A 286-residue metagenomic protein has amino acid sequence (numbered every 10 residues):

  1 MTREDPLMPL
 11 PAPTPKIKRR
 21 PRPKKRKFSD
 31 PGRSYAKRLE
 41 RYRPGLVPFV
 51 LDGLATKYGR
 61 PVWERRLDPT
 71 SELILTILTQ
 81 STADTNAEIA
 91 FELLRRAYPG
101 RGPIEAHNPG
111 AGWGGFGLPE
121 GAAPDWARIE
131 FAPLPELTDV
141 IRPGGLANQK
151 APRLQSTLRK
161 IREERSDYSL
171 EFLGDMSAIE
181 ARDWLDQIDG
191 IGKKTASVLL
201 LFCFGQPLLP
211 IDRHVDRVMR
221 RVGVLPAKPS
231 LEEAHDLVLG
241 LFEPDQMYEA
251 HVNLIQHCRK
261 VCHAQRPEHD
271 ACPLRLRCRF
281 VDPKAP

Functional and structural regions predicted by a protein language model:
M1-R38, K284: Polybasic, lysine-enriched low-complexity intrinsically disordered terminal tails
D30, Y35-P286: Catalytic cores of DNA base-excision repair glycosylases
